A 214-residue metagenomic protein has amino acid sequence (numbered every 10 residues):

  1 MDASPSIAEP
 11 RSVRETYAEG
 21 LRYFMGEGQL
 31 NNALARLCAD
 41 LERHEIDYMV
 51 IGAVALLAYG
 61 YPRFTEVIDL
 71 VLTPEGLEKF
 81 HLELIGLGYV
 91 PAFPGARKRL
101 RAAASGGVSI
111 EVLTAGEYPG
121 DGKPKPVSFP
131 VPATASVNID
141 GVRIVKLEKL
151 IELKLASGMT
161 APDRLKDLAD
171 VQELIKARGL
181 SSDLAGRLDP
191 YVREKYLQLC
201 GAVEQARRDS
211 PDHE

Functional and structural regions predicted by a protein language model:
M1-E214: Compositionally biased terminal segments of proteins
